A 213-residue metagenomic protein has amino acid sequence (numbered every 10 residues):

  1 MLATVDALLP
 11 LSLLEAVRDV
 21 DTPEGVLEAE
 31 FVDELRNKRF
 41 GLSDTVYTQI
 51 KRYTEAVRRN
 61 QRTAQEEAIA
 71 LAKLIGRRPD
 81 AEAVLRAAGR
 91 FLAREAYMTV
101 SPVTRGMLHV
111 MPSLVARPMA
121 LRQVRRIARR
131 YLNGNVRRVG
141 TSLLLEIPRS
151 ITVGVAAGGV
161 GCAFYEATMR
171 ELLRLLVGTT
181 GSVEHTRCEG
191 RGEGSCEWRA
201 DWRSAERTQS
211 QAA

Functional and structural regions predicted by a protein language model:
M1-S142, T152-V160, G192-E193, R207-A213: N-terminal accessory segment detector
S12-L13, M98-T99, F164-Y165, L173 (+2 more regions): Aromatic-residue detector
P102, V160-F164, W198-A200: General N-terminal targeting signals
N133-E189: Short, hydrophobic/π-rich interface segment
P148-S150, D201-A205: Solvent-exposed residues in well-ordered beta-strands and their adjoining turns, especially edge/terminal strands
S182-R203: Beta-rich nucleic-acid/ligand-interaction surfaces
